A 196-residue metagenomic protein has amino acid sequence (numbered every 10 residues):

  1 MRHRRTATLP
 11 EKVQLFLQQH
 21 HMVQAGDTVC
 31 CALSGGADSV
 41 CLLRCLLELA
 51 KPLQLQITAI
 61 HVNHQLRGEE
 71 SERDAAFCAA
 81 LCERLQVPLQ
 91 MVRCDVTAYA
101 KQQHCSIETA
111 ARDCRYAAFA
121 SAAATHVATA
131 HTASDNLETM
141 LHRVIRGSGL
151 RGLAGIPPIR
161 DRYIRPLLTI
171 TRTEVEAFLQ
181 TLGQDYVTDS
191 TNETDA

Functional and structural regions predicted by a protein language model:
M1-L33, A37-A196: Core alpha/beta nucleotide-donor-binding catalytic domains of modification enzymes
